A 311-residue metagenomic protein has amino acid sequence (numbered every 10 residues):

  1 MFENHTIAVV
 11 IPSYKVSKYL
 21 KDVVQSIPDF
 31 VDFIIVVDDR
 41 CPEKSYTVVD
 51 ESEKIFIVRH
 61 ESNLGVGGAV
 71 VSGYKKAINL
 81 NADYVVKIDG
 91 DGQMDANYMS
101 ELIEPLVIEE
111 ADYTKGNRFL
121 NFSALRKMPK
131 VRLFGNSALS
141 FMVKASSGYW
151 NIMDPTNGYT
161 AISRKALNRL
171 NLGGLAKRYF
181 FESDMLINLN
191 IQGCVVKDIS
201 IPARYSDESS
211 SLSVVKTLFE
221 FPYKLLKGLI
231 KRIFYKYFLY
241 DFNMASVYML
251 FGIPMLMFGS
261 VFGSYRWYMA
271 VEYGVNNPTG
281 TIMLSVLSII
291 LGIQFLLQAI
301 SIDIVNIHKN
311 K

Functional and structural regions predicted by a protein language model:
F2, A176, F180-K311: Hydrophobic helical membrane-anchoring modules
N4-A8: Extreme N-terminal starter segment of soluble prokaryotic enzymes
I11-D29: Short, well-formed alpha-helical segments that are part of the catalytic scaffolds of diverse glycosyltransferases
K18-D22, E43-E51: Acidic helix N-cap motif at the loop->helix transition within catalytic regions of sugar-transfer enzymes
V24, D32-C41, V58-R59: Short beta-strand/loop segment that forms part of the nucleotide-sugar
D38-Y46, G92: A conserved acidic beta->alpha catalytic loop
F56-S62, V66-N79, Y84, A96-Y179 (+1 more regions): Acceptor/aglycone-binding surface of glycosyltransferases and processive sugar-polymer synthases
